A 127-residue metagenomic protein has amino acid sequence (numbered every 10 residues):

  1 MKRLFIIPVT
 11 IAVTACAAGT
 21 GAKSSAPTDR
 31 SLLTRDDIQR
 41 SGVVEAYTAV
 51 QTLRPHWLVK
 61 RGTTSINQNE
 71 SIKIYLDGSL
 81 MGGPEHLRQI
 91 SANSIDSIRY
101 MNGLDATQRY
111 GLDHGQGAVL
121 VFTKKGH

Functional and structural regions predicted by a protein language model:
M1-L4: Positively charged n-region of N-terminal signal peptides that target proteins for export
T10-L32: Bacterial Sec signal peptide processing site at the extreme N-terminus
A26-Y47, Y75-S79, P84, T123: Short, polar/charged loop or turn motifs at beta-strand boundaries
V50, I98, V119-V121: Non-catalytic regulatory/gating segments with a bias toward low-complexity or hydrophobic composition
H56-K60, M81-G83, L104-R109, H127: Short beta-strands and strand-coil junctions in structured, solvent-facing domains, enriched
R61-Q68, G111-G115: Short, glycine-/polar-rich solvent-exposed loops and beta-turns at beta-strand/coil boundaries
I66-L104: Periplasmic plug
H114-H127: N-terminal periplasmic accessory domains that precede and gate Gram-negative outer-membrane beta-barrel machines
